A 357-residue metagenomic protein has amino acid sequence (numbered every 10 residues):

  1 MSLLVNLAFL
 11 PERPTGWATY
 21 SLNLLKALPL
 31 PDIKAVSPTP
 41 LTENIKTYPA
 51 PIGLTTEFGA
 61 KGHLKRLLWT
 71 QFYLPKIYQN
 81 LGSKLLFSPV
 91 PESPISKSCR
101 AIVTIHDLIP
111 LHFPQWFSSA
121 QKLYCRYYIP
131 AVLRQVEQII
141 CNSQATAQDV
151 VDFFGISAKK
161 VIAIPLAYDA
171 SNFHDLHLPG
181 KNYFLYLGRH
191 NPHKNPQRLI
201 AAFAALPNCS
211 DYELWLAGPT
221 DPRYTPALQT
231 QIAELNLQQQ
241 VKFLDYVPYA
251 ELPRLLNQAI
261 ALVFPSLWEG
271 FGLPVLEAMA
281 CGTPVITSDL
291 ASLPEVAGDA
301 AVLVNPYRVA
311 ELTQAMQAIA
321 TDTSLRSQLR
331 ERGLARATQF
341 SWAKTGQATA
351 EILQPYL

Functional and structural regions predicted by a protein language model:
M1-L357: Carbohydrate transferase catalytic cores enriched for Leloir-type hexosyltransferases
